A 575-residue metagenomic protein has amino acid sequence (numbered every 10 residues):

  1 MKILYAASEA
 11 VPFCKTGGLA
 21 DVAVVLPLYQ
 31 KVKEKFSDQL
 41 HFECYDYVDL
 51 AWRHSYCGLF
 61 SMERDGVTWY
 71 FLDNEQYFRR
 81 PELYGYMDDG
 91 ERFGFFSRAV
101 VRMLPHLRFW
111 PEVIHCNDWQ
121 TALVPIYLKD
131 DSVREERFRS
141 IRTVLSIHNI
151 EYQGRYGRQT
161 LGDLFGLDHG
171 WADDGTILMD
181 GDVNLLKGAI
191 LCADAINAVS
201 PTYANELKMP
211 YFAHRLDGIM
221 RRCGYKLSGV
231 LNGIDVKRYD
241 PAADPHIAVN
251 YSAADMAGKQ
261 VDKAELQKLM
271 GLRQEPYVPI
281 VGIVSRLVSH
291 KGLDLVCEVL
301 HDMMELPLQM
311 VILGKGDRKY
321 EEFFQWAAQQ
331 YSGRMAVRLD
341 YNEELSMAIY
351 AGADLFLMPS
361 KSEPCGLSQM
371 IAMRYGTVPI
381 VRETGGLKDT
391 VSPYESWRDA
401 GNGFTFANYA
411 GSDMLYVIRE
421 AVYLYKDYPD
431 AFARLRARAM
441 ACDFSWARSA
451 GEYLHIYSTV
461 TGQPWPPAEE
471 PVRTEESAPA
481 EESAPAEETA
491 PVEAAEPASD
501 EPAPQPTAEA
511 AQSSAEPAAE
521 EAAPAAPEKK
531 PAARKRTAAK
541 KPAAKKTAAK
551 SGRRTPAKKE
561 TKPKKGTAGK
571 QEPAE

Functional and structural regions predicted by a protein language model:
M1-T474, K530, R534-R536, K546 (+3 more regions): Catalytic cores of nucleotide-sugar-dependent glycosyltransferases that transfer UDP/GDP/TDP-activated
E475-E476, E481-E482, E487-T489, E493 (+1 more regions): Intrinsically disordered, polybasic Lys/Arg-rich low-complexity tracts
